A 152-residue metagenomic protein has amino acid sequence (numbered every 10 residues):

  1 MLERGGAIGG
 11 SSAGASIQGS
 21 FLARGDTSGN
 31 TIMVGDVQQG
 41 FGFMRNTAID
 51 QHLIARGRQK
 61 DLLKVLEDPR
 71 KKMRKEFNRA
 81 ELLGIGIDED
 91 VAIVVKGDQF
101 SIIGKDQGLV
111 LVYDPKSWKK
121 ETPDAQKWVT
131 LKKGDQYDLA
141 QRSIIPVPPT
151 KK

Functional and structural regions predicted by a protein language model:
M1-F21: Catalytic nucleophile loop
L22-K152: C-terminal and late-domain segments of enzyme folds
